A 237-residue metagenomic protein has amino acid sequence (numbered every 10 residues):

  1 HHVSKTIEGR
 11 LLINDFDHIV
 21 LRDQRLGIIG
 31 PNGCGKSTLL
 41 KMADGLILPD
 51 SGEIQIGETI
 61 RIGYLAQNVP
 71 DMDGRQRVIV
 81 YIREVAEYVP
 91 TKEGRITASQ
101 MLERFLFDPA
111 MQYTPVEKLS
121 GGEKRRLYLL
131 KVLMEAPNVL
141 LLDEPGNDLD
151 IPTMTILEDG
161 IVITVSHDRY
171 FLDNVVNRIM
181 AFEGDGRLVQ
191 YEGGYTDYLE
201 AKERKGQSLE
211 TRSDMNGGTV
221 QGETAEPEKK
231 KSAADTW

Functional and structural regions predicted by a protein language model:
H1-W237: ABC ATP-binding cassette signature C-motif
